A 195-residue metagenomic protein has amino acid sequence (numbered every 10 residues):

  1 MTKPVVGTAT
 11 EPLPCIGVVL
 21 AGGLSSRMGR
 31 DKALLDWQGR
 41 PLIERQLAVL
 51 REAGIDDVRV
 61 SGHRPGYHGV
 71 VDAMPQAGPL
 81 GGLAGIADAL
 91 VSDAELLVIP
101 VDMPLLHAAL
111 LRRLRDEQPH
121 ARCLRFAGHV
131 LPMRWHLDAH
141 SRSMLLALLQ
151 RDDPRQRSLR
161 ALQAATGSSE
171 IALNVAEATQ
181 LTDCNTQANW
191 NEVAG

Functional and structural regions predicted by a protein language model:
K3-G128, W135-R142, L149-R155, A164-E177: Nucleotide and nucleotide-moiety/phosphate-recognizing core
S143-M144, V193: Residues that scaffold the ATP/ADP-binding catalytic core of kinase and kinase-like folds
T186: Short, conserved phosphate/pyrophosphate- and ester-handling motifs at nucleotide-, phospho-/glycolipid
N189-N191: Catalytic donor/gating beta->alpha subdomain of glycosyltransferases that bind UDP-sugars
